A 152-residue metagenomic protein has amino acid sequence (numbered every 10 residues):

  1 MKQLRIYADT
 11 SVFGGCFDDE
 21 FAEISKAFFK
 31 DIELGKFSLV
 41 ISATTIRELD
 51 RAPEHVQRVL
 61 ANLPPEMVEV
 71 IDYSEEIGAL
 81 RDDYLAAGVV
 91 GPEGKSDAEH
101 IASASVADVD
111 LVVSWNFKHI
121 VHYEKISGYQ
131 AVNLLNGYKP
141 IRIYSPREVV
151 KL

Functional and structural regions predicted by a protein language model:
M1-I41, R47-N62, V68, A86-P92 (+2 more regions): Short, well-structured N-terminal submotif of metal-dependent ribonuclease cores
Y7-A8, V40-S42, V112-S114, S145: A structural signal for short, well-ordered beta-strand segments and their strand-loop junctions that often border
V12, T45, F117-K118, R147: Short, flexible active-site-adjacent loop segments at beta-strand->alpha-helix junctions, enriched in small/polar
V68-G128, V150: Active-site neighborhoods of divalent-metal-dependent phosphate/nucleic-acid chemistry enzymes
G137-L152: Short, C-terminally biased terminal segments at protein or domain edges
